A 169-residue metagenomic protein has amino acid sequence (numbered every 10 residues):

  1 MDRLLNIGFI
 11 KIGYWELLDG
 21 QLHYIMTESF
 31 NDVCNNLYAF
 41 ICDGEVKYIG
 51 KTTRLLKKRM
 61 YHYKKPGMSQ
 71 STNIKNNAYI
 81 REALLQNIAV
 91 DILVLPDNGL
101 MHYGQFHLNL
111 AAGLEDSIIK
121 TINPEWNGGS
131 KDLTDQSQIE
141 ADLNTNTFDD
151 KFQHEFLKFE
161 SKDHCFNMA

Functional and structural regions predicted by a protein language model:
M1-N35, C42-K47, T53-A169: Boundary/linker segments flanking structured domains
